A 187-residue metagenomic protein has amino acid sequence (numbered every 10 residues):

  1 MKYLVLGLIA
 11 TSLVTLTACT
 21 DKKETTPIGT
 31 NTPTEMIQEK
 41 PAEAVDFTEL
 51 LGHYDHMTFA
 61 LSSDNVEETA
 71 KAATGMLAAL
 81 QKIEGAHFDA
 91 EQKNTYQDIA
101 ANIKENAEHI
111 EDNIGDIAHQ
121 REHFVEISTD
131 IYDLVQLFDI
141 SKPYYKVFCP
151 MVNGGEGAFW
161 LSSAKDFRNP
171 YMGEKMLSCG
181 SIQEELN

Functional and structural regions predicted by a protein language model:
M1-L4: Positively charged n-region of N-terminal signal peptides that target proteins for export
L6-S12: Sec-dependent N-terminal signal peptides
T15-A18: C-terminal motif of bacterial Sec signal peptides marking the signal peptidase cleavage site
T20-Q38: Short, low-complexity, disordered segments immediately C-terminal to signal peptides in bacterial exported proteins
E43-N187: Mature extracytoplasmic or organellar-lumen-exposed domains after removal of signal/transit peptides
